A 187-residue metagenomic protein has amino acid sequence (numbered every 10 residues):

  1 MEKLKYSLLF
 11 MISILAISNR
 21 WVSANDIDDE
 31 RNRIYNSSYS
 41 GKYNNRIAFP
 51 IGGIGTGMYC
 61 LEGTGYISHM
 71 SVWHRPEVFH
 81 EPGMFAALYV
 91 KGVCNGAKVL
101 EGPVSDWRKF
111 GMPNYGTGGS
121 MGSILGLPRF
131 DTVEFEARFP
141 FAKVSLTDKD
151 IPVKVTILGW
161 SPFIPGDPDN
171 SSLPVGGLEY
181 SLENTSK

Functional and structural regions predicted by a protein language model:
M1-L8: Bacterial N-terminal signal peptides that target proteins for export
L4, S18-N19: Residue-level micro-sites within transmembrane alpha helices that shape and flank functional polar/acidic positions
L9-S18: Bacterial N-terminal signal peptides
V22-A24: Boundary at the C-terminal end of the N-terminal hydrophobic targeting segment
D26-K187: Mature extracytoplasmic enzyme cores
